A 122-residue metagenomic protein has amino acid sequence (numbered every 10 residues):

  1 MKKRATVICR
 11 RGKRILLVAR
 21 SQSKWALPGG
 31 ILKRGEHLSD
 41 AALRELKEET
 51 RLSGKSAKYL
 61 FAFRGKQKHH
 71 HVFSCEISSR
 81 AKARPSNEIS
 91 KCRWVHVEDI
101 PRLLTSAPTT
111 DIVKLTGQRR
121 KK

Functional and structural regions predicted by a protein language model:
M1-I15: Conserved N-terminal beta-strand and adjoining loop/helix that marks the start of the Nudix/MutT-like hydrolase domain
K3, S23, H69, E88: Residues that flank catalytic or metal-binding motifs in active/ligand-binding sites
I8, W25, R93: Residues that recognize and position ribonucleotide moieties
R11, K55, F63-R84, S90-D99 (+1 more regions): Active-site-adjacent beta-strand/loop module that shapes the phosphate/pyrophosphate-binding cleft
V18-A19: Catalytic-core environment of secreted peptidases
S23-W25, K33, S90: Short, surface-exposed beta-strand-loop junctions and turns on beta-sheet-rich folds
L27-L60: The catalytic Nudix box helix
R34-G35, P85, T105: Residue-level signature of the cytosolic catalytic core of signaling kinases
